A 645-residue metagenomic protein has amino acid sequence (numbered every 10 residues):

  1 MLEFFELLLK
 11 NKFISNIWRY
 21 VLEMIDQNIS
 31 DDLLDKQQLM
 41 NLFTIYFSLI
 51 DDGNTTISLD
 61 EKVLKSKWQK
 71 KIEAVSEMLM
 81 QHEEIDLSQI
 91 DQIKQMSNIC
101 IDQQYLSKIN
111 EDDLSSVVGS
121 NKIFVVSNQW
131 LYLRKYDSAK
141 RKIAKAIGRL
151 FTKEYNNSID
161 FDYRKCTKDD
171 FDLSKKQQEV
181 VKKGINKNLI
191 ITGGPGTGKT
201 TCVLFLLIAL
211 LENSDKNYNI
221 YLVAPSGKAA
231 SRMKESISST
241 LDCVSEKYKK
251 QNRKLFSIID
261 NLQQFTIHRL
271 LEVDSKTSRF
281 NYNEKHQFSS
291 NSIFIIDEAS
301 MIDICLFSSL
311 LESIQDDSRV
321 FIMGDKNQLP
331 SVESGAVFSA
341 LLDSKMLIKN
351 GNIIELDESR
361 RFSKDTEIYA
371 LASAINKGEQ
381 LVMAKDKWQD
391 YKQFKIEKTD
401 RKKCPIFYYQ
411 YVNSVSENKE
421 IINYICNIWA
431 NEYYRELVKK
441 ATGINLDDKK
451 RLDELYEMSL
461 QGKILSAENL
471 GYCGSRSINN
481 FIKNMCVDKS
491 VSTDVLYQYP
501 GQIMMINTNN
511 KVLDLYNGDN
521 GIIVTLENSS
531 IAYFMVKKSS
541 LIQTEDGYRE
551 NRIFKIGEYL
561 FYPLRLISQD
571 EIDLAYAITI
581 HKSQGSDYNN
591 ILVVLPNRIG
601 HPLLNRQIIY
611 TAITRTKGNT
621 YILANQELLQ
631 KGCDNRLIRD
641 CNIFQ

Functional and structural regions predicted by a protein language model:
M1-H82: Intrinsically disordered, low-complexity N-terminal extensions of AAA+/P-loop NTPases that precede the structured
K62, I143, T266, D297 (+7 more regions): Residue-level signature of catalytic and energy-coupling elements of molecular machines, predominantly ATP/GTP-dependent
E84-I159: Interdomain "pre-motor" coupling segment immediately N-terminal to P-loop NTPase/helicase cores
V125-P195, L204, L210: Pre-Walker A segment
Q178-V181, N186-T399: ASCE P-loop NTPase helicase motor core
S289, Q315, L496-P500, Y516 (+2 more regions): Residue-level recognition of short, solvent-exposed, well-ordered loop/turn junctions that link secondary-structure
N327, S331-M504, N510-L513: Conserved helicase motor core of P-loop NTPases
D519-Q645: C-terminal accessory regions
